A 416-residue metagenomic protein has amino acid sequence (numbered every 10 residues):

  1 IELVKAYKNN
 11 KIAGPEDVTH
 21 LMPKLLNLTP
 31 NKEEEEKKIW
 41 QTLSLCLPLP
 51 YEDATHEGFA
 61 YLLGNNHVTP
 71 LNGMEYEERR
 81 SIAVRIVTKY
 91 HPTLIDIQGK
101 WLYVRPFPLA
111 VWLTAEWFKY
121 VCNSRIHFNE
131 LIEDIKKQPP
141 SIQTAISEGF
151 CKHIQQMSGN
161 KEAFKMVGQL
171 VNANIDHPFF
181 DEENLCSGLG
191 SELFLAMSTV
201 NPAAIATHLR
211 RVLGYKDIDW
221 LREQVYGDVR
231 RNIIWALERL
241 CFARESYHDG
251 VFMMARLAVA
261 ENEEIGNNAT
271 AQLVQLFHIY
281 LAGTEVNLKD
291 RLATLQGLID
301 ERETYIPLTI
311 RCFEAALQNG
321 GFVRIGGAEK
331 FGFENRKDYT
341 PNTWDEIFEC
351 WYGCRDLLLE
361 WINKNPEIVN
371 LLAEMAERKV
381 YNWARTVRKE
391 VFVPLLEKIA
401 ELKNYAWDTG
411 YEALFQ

Functional and structural regions predicted by a protein language model:
V4-V84, T88, I97-Y103, F107 (+1 more regions): Winged-helix-like regulatory helical subdomains adjacent to P-loop NTPase cores
P50-D53, F59-Y76, T114-I265, A269-V274 (+5 more regions): Extended amphipathic alpha-helical scaffold segments
E77, S81-I95, L273-L308: Long alpha-helical, hydrophobic tracts
P92-L94, G99, W112, W117 (+2 more regions): Extended charged low-complexity segments that act as oligomerization/scaffolding linkers
K216-V225, R324-N335: Acidic, Ser/Thr- and Gly/Pro-rich intrinsically disordered linkers and low-complexity segments that flank or connect
Y280-E285, G320-I325, R388: Flexible loop/turn segments at the boundaries of HEAT repeats in alpha-solenoid HEAT proteins
V286-L292, A328-D338: HEAT/HEAT-like alpha-solenoid repeats
A316-L317: Short acidic-capped amphipathic helix/loop micro-motif used as an active-site/signal-coupling element
